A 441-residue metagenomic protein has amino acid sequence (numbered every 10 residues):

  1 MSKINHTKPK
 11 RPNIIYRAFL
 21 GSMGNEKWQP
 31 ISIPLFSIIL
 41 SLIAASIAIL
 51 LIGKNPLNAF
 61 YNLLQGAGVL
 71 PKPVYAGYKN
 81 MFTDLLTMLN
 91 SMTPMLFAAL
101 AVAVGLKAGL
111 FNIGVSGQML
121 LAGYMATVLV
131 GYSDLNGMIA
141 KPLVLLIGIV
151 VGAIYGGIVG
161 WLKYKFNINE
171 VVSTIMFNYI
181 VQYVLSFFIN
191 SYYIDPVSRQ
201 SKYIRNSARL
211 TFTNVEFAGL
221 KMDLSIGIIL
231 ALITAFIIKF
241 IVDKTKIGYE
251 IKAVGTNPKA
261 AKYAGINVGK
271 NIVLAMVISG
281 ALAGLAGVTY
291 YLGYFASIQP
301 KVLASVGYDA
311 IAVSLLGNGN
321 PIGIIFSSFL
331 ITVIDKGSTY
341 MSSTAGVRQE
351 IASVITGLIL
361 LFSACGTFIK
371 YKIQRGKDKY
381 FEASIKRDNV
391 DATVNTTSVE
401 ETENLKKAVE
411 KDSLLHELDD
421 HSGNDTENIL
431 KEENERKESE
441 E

Functional and structural regions predicted by a protein language model:
M1-L40, S46, L50, T256 (+3 more regions): Cytosolic-side transmembrane-helix boundaries in multi-pass membrane proteins
H6-T7, I14-F97: Membrane-interfacial amphipathic/re-entrant helices at transmembrane-helix boundaries
I33-L50, M95-V102, G123, T127-L129 (+7 more regions): Hydrophobic core segments of alpha-helical transmembrane domains in multi-pass membrane transport and ion-translocation
I47-K54, V69-S133, L145, I149 (+4 more regions): Single transmembrane alpha-helix segments in multi-pass membrane proteins
K54-N58, L106-A122, Y164-S173, F295-Y308 (+3 more regions): Short, non-helical or kinked segments that cap or interrupt transmembrane helices
T174, N178-K244, I351: Transmembrane helix-bundle core of multi-pass membrane transporters and related energy-transducing complexes
A218-A296, P321-I322: Helix-loop-helix "hairpin" substructures at the membrane interface of multi-pass membrane proteins
V277-A283, G287-G357: Transmembrane alpha-helical segments in multi-pass inner-membrane proteins
